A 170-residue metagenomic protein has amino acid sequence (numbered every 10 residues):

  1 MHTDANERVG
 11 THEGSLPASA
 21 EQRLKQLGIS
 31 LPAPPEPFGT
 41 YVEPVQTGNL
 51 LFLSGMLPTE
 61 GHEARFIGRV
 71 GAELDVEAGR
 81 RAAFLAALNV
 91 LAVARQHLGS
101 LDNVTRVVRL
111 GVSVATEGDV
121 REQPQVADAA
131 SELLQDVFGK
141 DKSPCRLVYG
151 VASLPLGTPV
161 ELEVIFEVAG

Functional and structural regions predicted by a protein language model:
H2-G170: Short, polar/acidic, helix-capping and beta-turn segments at strand->helix junctions that line the mouths
